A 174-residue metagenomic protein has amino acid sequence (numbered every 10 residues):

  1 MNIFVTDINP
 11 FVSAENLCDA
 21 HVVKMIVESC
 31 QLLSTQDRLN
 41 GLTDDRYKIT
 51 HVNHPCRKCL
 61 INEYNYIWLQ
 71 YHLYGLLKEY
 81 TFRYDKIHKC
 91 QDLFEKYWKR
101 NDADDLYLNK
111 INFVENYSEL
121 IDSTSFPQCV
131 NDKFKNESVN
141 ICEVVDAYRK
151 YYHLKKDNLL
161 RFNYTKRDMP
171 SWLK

Functional and structural regions predicted by a protein language model:
M1-N53, R57-K174: Sequence termini and other peripheral, non-core segments
